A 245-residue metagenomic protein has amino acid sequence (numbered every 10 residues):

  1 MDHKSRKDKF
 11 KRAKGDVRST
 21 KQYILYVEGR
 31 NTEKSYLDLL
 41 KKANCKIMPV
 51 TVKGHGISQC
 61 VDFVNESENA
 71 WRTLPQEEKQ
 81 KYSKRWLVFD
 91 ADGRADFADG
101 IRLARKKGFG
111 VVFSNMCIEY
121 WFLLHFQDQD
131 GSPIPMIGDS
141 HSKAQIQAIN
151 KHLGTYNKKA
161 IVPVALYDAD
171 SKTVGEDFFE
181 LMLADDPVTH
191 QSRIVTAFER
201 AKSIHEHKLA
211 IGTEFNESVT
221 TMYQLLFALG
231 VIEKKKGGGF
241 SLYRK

Functional and structural regions predicted by a protein language model:
D2-K4, K9-K21, D38-G54, P75-K84 (+1 more regions): C-terminal accessory helical subdomains adjacent to catalytic cores in phosphodiester- and nucleotide-handling enzymes
V27-E28, F89: Short beta-strand/turn micro-motifs composed of small residues that flank or help shape donor/cofactor-binding pockets
G29, E33, G56-S67, E217-T221: Phosphate/oxyanion-binding active-site loops and adjacent basic polyanion-contact surfaces
Q59-S83: Short N-terminal edge-element motif at the start of the domain
